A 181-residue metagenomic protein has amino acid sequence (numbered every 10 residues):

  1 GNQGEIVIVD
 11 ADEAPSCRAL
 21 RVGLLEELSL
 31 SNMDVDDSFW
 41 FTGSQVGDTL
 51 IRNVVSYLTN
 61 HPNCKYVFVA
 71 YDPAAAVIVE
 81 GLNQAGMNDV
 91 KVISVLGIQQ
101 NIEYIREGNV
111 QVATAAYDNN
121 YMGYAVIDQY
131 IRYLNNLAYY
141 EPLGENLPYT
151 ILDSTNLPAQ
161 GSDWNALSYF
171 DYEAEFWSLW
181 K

Functional and structural regions predicted by a protein language model:
G1-E5, R18-L20, L50-I51, G97-I102 (+1 more regions): Hydrophobic alpha-helical segments within soluble ligand-binding/sensing domains
N2-E5, L30-D36, P62-Y66, G86-K91 (+1 more regions): Loop/turn elements at helix/coil->beta-strand transitions in domains of secreted/extracellular proteins
E5-D10, E27-D48: Short beta-strand elements in bilobed, periplasmic/extracellular small-molecule ligand-binding domains
I8-A11, E107-N120: Short beta-strand elements at the ligand-binding edges of bilobed clamshell
D12-E13, L96: Residue-level signal for short, function-critical loop segments
A14-L25: Short, surface-exposed alpha-helical segments at coil->helix boundaries
G23-L25, T42-Y104: Hydrophobic alpha-helical
S31, D118, M122-K181: Hinge/cleft segment of the Venus flytrap/periplasmic-binding protein
